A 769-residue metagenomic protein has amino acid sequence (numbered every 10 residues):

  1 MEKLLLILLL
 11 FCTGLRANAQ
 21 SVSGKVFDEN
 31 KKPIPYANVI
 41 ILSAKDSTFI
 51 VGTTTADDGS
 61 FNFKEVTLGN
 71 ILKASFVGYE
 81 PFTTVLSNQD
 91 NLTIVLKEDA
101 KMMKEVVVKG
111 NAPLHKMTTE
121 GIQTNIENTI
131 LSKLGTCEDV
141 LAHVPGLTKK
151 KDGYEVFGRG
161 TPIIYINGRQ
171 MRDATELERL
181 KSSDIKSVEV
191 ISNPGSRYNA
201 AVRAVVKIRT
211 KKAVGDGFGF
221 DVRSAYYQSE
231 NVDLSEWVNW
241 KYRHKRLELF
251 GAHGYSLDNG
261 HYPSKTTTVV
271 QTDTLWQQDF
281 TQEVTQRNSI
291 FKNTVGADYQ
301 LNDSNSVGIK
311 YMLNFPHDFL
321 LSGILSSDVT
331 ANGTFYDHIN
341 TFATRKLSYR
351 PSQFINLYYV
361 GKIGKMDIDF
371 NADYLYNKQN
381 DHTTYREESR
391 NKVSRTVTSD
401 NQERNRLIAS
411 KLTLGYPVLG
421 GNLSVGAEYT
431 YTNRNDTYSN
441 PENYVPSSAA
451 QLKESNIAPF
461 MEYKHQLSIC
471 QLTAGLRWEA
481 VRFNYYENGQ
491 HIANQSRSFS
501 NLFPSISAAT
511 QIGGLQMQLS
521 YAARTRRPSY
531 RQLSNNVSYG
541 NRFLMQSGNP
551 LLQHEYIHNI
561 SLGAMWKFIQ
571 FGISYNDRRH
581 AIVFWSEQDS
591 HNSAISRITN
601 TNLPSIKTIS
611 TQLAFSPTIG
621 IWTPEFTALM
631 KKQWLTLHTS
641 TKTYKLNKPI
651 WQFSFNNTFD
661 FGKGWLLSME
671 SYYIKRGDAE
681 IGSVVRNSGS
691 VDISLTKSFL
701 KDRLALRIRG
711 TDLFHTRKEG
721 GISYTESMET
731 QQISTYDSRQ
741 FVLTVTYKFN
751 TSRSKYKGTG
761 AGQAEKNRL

Functional and structural regions predicted by a protein language model:
K3, K292-P316, F342-N488, Q511 (+3 more regions): Face-selective signature of the C-terminal outer-membrane beta-barrel domain
I40-L42, S75-Y79, N91-I130, K149-K151 (+2 more regions): Short, acidic, small-residue-rich periplasmic hinge/interaction motif at the N-terminus of Gram-negative outer-membrane
K45-S60: Short, acidic Ser/Thr/Gly-rich low-complexity loop/linker segments typical of extracellular and cell-surface proteins
K64, H143, R169-G195: Short acidic/polar hinge/loop motifs at secondary-structure boundaries that mediate gating or recognition
Q89-V95, E105, C137-V140, A174-T175 (+3 more regions): N-terminal periplasmic accessory domains that precede and gate Gram-negative outer-membrane beta-barrel machines
R209-S224, P263, T267, F291-V295 (+7 more regions): Surface-exposed extracellular loop regions of Gram-negative outer-membrane beta-barrel proteins
K346, Q451-E454, N494-R497, T525-R579 (+2 more regions): Outer-membrane beta-barrel signature, preferentially recognizing the C-terminal barrel domain of Gram-negative
T398, L407-K411, N456-A458, Q553 (+2 more regions): Outer membrane beta-barrel strand-and-loop segments of large Gram-negative receptors, especially TonB-dependent
